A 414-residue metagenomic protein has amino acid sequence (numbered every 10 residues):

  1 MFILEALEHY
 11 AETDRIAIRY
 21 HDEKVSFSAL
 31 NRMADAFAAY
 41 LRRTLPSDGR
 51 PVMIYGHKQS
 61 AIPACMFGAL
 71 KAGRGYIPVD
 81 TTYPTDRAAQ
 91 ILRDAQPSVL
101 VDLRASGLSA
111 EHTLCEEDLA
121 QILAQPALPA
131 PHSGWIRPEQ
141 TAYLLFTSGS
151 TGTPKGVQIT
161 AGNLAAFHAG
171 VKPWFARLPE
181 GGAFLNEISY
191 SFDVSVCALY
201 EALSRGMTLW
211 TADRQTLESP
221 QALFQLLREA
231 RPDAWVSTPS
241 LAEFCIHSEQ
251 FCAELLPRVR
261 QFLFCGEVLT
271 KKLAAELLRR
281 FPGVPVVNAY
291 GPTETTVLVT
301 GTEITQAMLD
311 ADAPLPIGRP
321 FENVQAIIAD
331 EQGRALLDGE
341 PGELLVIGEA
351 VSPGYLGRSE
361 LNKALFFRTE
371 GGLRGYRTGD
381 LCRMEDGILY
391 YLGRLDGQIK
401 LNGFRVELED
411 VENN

Functional and structural regions predicted by a protein language model:
M1-I3, R87, L100-G134, L164 (+2 more regions): AMP-dependent adenylate-forming
M1-L144, I159, A166, T270-A274 (+2 more regions): AMP-binding/adenylate-forming domain of the ANL superfamily
L7-H9, S60-I77, K172-W174, D193-M207 (+2 more regions): Hydrophobic alpha-helical segments in the ANL/AMP-binding
V52, A69, T141, T147-S150 (+7 more regions): Conserved S/T- and glycine-rich ATP-binding loop of Class I adenylate-forming
G56-Q59, D80, I188-F192, Q215 (+1 more regions): Conserved AMP-binding
R137, K155-A183, D193-D233, S248: Conserved AMP-binding/adenylation subdomain of ANL enzymes
L144-V157, G283: Conserved adenylation A10 loop of the ANL superfamily
S204-M207, P232-V236, I246-P316, Q325: Gly/Ser/Thr-rich phosphate-binding loop
